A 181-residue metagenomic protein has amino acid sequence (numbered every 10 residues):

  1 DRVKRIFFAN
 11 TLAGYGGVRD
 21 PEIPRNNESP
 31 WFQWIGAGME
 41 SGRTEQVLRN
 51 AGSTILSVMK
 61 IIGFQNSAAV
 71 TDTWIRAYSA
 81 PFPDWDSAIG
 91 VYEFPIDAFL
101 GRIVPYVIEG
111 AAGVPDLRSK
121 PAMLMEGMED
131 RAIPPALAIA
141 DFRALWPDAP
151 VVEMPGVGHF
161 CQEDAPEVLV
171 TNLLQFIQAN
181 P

Functional and structural regions predicted by a protein language model:
R2-E153, Q162, L174, N180-P181: Flexible "cap/lid" subdomain of the alpha/beta-hydrolase fold that forms the substrate-access gate
V157-V170: Catalytic histidine-centered segment of alpha/beta-hydrolase-like enzymes
L169, F176-I177: Conserved hydrophobic/aromatic "anchor" residues that stabilize well-ordered secondary structure elements
